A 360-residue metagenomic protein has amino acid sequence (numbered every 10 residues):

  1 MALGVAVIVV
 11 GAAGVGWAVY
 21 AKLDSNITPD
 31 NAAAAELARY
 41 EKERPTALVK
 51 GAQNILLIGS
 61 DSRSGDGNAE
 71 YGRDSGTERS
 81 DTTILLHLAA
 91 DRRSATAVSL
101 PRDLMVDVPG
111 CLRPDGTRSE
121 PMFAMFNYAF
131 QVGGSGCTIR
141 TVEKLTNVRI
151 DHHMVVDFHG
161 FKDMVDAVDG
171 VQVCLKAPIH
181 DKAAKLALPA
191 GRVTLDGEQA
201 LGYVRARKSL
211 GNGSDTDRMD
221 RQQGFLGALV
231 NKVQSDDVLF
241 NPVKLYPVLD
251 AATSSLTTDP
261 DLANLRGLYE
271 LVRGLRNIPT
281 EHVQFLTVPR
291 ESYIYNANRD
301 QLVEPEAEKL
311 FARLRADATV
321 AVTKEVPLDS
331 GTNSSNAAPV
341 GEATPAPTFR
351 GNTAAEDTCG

Functional and structural regions predicted by a protein language model:
M1-G360: Non-catalytic, solvent-exposed segments at the cell envelope interface
